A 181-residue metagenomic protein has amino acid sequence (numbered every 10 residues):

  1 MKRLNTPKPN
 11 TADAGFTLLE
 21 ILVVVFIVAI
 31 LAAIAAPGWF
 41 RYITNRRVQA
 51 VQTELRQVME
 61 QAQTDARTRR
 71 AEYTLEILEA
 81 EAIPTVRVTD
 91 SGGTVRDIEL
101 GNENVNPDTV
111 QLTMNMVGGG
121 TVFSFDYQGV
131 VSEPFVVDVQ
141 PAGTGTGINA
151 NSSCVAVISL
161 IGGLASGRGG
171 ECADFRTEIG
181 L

Functional and structural regions predicted by a protein language model:
M1-F16: N-terminal leader/signal peptides at the extreme start of proteins
A14, E20-V23, T44: Internal alpha-helical transmembrane segments of multi-pass membrane proteins, especially GPCRs
L22-G38: Alpha-helical hydrophobic helix detector
R41-T74: Membrane-proximal N-terminal amphipathic helix
E72-Q128, P134, G147-N151, A165-L181: Type IV pilin-like appendage domain
F135-V139: Short, aromatic- and glycine-rich surface loops/edge beta-strands on solvent-exposed regions
P141-G145: Soluble extracytoplasmic domains of inner/organellar membrane proteins
